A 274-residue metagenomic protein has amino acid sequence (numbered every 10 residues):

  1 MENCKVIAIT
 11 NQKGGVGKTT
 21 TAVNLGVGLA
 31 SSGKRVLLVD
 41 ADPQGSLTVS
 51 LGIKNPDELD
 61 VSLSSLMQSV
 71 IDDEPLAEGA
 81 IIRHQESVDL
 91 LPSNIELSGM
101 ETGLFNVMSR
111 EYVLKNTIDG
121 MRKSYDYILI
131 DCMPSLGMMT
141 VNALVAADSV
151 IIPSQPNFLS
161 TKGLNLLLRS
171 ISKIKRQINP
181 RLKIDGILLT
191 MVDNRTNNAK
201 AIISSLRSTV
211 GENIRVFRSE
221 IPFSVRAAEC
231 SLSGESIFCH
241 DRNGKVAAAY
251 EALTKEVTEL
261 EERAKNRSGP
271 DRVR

Functional and structural regions predicted by a protein language model:
M1-R274: P-loop NTP-binding core
